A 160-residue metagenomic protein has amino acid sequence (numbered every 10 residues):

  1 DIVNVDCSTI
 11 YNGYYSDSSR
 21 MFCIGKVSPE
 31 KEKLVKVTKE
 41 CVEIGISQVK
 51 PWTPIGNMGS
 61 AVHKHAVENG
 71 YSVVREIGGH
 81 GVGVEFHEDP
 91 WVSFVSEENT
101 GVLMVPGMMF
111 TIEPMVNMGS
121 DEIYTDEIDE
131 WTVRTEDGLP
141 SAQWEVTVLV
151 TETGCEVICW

Functional and structural regions predicted by a protein language model:
D1-W160: Active-site neighborhoods and metal-handling regions in enzymes and metal-associated proteins
